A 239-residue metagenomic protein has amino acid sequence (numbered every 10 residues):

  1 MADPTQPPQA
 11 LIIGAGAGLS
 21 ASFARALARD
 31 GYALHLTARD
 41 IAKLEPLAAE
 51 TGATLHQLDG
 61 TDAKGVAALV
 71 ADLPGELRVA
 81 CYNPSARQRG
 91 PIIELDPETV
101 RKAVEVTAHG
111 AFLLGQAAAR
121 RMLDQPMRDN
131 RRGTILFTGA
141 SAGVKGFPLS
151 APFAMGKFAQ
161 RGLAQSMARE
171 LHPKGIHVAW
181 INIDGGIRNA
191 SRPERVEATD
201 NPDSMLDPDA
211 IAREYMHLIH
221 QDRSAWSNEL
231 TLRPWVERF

Functional and structural regions predicted by a protein language model:
G16-A17: Conserved glycine-rich cofactor-binding loop
E50-K64: Rossmann-fold cofactor-recognition segment
C81-R89: Conserved NAD(P)H cofactor-binding loop of Rossmann-fold oxidoreductase domains
P91-I92, T99-V104: Substrate-binding pocket helix/loop in short-chain dehydrogenase/reductase
G115-Q116, Q165: A short, exposed helix-loop element centered on a Lys and neighboring polar residues
M127-A159, A164-Q165, R169-H172: Catalytic loop of short-chain dehydrogenase/reductase
P173-N182, R188, E194-F239: C-terminal helical subdomain
